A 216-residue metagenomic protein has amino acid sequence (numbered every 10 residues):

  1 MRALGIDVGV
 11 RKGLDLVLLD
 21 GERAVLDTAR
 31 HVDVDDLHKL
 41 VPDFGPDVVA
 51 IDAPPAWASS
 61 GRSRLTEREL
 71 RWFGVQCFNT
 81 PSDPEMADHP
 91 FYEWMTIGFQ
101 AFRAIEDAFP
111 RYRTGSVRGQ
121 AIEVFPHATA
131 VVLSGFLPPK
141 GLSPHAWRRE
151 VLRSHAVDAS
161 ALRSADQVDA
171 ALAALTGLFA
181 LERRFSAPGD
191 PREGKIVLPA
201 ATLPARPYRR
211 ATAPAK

Functional and structural regions predicted by a protein language model:
M1-K216: Phosphate- and other anionic-substrate recognition elements at nucleic-acid/protein interfaces
